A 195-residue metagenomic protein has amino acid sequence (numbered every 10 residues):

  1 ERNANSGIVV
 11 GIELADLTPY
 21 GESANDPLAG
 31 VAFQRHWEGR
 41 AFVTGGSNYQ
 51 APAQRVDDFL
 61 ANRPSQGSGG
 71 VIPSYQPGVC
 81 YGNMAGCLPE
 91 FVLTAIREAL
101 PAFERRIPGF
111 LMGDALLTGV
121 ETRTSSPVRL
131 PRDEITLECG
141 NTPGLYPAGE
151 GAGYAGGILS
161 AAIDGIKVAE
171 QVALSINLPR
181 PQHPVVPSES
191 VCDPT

Functional and structural regions predicted by a protein language model:
E1-N83: An anion/pyrophosphate-binding glycine-rich loop and adjacent beta-alpha core in soluble alpha-beta enzymes
D16-Y20, E138-N141, A155-I158: Short helix/loop capping segments that flank catalytic or ligand/cofactor-binding pockets
F42-Y49, G82, G86-P89, V120 (+1 more regions): Hydrophobic alpha-helical scaffolding
L60, P64, L100-L111, A169-I176: Structural signal for hydrophobic packing residues in well-ordered secondary-structure cores of soluble enzyme domains
V79-G149: A glycine-rich dinucleotide-binding beta-alpha-beta segment and adjacent secondary-structure elements that constitute
C139-P143, I163, L174-P179: Non-transmembrane, aqueous-exposed alpha-helical and coiled segments at domain scale
A152-A173: A conserved FAD-binding loop/helix module that cradles the flavin
Q171-D193: Active-site-proximal substrate-binding core of FAD-dependent oxidoreductases
